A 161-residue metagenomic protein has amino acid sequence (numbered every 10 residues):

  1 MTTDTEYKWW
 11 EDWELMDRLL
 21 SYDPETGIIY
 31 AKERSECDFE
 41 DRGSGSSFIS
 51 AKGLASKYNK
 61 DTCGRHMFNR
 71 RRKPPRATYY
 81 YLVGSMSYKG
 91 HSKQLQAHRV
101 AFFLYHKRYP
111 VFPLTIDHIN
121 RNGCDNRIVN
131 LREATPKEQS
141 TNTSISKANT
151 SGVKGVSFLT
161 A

Functional and structural regions predicted by a protein language model:
M1-S85, S157: Short helix-coil boundary/hinge micro-motifs
L19, P24, E33-S35, K89-A161: Short, cationic Gly/His-enriched loop motifs
